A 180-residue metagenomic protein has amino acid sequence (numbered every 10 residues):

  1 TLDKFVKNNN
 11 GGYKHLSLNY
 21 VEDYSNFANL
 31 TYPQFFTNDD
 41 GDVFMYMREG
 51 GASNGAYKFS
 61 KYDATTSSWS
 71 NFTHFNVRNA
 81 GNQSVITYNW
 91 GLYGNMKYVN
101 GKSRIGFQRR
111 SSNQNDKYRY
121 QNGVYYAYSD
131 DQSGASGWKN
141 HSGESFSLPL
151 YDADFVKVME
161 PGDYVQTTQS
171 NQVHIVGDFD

Functional and structural regions predicted by a protein language model:
T1-D180: Extracellular, repeat-based ectodomains that mediate carbohydrate processing or recognition
